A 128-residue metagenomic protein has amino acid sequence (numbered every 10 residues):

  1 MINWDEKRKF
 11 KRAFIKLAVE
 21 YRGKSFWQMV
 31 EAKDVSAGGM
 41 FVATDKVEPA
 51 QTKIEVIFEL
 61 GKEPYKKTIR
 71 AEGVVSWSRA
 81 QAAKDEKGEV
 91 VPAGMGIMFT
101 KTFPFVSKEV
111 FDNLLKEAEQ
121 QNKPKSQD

Functional and structural regions predicted by a protein language model:
M1-A37, D112-D128: N-terminal helix initiation/capping motif
A18-E55, G94-G96: Short strand-loop-strand
K24, G61-E63, S78-A80, T100-P104: Short coil/turn motifs at secondary-structure junctions
A32, G73-V75: Conserved hydrophobic positions within beta-strands
A37, W77-K84: Short, conserved beta-turn/loop elements at beta-strand boundaries and strand-helix junctions
P64-E72: Short coil-to-beta-strand transition motifs
A83-D128: C-terminal output/interaction extensions
